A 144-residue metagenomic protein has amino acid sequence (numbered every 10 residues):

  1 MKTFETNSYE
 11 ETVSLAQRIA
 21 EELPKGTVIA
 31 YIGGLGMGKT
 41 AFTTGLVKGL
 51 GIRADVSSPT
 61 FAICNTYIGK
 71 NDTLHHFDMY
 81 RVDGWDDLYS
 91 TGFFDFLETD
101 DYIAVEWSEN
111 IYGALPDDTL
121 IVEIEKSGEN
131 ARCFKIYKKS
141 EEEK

Functional and structural regions predicted by a protein language model:
M1-R18: N-terminal pre-Walker A segment at the start of P-loop NTPase domains
K2-T3, K48, D86, F94-K144: Short phosphate-coordinating micro-motif centered on Lys-Gly-acidic
A20-K25: Phosphate-binding P-loop
V28-A30: Short hydrophobic/aromatic beta-strand immediately N-terminal to the Walker A/P-loop
I32-G34: P-loop (Walker A) phosphate-binding loop of NTP-binding proteins
K39: Conserved lysine of the Walker
I52-Y67: Short beta-strand-centered segment that lines the nucleotide-binding/catalytic pocket of NTP-utilizing
